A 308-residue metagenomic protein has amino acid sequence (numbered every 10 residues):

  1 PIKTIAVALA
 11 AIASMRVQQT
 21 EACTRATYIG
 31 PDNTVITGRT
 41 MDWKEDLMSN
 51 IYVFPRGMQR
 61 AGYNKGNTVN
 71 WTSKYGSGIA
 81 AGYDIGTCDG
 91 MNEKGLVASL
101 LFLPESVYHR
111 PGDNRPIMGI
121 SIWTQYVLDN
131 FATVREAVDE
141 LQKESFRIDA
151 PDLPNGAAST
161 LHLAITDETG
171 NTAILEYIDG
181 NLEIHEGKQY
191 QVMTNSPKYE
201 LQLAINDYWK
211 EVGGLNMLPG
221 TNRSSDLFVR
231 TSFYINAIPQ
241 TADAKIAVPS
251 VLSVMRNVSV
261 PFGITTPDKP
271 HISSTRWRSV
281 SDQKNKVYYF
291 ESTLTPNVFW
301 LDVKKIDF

Functional and structural regions predicted by a protein language model:
P1-A6: Bacterial N-terminal signal peptides that target proteins for export
I12-Q19: C-terminal segment of classical bacterial N-terminal signal peptides
E21-T27, P31-V35, D149-P151, A158-S159 (+2 more regions): C-terminus-biased signal that marks the final domain/tail of proteins
A22-R115, I148: A contiguous strand-loop segment
I29-D32, N92-K94, D167-G170, E176-N181 (+2 more regions): Short acidic-glycine loop/turn motifs at beta-strand connectors
I36-G38, V97-L100, A164-T166, I174 (+1 more regions): Structural recognition of the beta-strand scaffold that forms the well-ordered cores of secreted hydrolase catalytic
N114-A150, A244-V254, V258: Proteins synthesized as precursors that undergo proteolytic processing into mature forms
K143-G180: Catalytic cofactor-binding cores of redox enzymes
